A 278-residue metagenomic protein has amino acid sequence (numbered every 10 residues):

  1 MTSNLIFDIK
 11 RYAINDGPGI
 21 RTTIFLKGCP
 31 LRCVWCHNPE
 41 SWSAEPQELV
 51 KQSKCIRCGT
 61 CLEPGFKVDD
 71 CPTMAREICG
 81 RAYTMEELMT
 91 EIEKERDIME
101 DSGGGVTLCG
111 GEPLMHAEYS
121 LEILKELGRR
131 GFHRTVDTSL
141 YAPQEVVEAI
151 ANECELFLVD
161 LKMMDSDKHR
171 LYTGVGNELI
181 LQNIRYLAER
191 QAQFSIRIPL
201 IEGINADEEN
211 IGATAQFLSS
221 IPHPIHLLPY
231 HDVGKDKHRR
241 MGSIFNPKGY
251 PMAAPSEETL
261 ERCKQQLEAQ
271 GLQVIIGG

Functional and structural regions predicted by a protein language model:
M1-P18, E202-G278: Auxiliary Fe-S-binding modules of radical SAM enzymes
T2-P39, S43: N-terminal cysteine/histidine-rich coordination modules
I9, P39, Q52, C79 (+5 more regions): Fold-independent oxyanion-binding glycine-rich loops and adjacent beta-strand/coil segments at enzyme active sites
G17, F25, S43, Q52 (+2 more regions): N-terminal-biased segments
T23-C36, L49-M74, G80, E112: Cysteine-centered iron-sulfur cluster-binding motifs in ferredoxin-type domains/subunits of redox enzymes
S53, E77-G80, E112, Y172 (+2 more regions): Pocket-edge positions in alpha/beta enzyme catalytic cores
E86-R240: Conserved AdoMet/S-adenosylmethionine-binding subsite of the radical SAM
